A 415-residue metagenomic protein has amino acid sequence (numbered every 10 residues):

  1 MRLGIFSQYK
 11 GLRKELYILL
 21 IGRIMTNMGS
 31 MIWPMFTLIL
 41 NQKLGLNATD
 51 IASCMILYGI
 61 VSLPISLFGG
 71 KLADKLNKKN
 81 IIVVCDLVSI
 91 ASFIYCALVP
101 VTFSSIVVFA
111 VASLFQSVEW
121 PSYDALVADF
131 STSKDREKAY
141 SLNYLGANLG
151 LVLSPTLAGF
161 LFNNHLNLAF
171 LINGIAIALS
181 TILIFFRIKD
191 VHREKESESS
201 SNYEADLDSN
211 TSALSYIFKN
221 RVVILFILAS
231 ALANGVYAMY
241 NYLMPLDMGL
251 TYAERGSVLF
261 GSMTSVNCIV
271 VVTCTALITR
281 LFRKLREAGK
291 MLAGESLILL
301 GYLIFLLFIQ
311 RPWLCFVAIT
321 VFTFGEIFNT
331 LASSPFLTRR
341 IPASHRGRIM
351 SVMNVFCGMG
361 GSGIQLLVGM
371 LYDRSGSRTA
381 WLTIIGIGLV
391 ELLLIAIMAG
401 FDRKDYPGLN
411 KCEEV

Functional and structural regions predicted by a protein language model:
M1-R13, V191-F226, C412-V415: Juxtamembrane intracellular "pre-TM" segments in multi-pass secondary transporters
Y9-G59, V222-A229, A233-L259: Helix-loop boundary and gating motifs at the non-cytosolic
M31, G59-L67, L151-V152, C268-A276 (+1 more regions): Residue-level signature of mid-helix packing/kink "hotspots" within the transmembrane helices of 12-pass Major
P64-P100: Conserved MFS/SLC helix-loop-helix module at the cytosolic interface between two early adjacent transmembrane helices
I65-N77, C274-E287: Helix-to-loop junctions at the C-terminal end of transmembrane segments in multipass secondary transporters
N80-I94, G289-I304: Structural signature of the two symmetry-related core transmembrane helices
A110-A147: Cytoplasmic helix-loop-helix junction between adjacent transmembrane helices in 12-TM secondary transporters
I184-S199, I397-N410: Helix-loop junctions on the cytosolic side of multi-pass membrane transporters, especially the intracellular loop
